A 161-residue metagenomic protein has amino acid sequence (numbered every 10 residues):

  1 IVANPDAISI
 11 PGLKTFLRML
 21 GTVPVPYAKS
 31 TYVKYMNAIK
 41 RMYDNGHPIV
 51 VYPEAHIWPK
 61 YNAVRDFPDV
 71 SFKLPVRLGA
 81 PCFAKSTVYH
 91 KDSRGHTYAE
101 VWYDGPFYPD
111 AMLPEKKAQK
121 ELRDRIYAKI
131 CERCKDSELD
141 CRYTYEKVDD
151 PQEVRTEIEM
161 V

Functional and structural regions predicted by a protein language model:
I1-K29: Catalytic core of membrane glycerolipid acyltransferases/transacylases, capturing the structured, soluble-facing
A7, T31, I57-P59: Acidic, metal-coordinating catalytic cores used for nucleic-acid/nucleotide bond scission and strand-transfer chemistry
I10, V33-M36: Structural motif corresponding to alpha-helix initiation and N-cap regions
P26-V33, R65: Conserved phosphate-coordination/catalytic loops
Y35-V161: Non-catalytic C-terminal accessory region of glycerolipid acyltransferases and related lyso-lipid remodeling enzymes
